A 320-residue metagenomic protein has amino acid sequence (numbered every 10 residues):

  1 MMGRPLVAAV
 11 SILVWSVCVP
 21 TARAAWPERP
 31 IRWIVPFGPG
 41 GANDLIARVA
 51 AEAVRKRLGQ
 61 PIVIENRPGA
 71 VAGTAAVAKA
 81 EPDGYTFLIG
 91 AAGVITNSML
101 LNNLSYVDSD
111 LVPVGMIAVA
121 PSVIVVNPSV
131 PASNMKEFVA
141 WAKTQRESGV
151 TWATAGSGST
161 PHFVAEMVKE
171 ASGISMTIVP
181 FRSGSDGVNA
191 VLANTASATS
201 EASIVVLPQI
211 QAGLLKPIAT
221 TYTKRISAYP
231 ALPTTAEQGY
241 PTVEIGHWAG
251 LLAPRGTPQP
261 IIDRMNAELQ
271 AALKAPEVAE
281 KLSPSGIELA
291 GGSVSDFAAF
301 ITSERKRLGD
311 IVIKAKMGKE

Functional and structural regions predicted by a protein language model:
M1-G3: N-terminal secretory signal peptides that target proteins for export/translocation
L6-L13: Sec-dependent N-terminal signal peptides
V14-R23: C-terminal segment of classical bacterial N-terminal signal peptides
A24-D110, G149-T151, S157, G173-A198 (+4 more regions): N-terminal (or domain-start) structured segment
E28-P30, A171, E237, Q259-E320: An extracytoplasmic/periplasmic, membrane-proximal ligand-sensing/linker region
G40, A92-G93, N127-A132, A155-S159 (+4 more regions): Short coil/turn segments
K79-Y85, M99-D186, T235, W248-K281: Hinge/capping helix and adjacent helix->loop/strand transition within the periplasmic-binding protein
Y106-I117, A153, S175-P180, S197-A198 (+2 more regions): Short beta-strand->loop
